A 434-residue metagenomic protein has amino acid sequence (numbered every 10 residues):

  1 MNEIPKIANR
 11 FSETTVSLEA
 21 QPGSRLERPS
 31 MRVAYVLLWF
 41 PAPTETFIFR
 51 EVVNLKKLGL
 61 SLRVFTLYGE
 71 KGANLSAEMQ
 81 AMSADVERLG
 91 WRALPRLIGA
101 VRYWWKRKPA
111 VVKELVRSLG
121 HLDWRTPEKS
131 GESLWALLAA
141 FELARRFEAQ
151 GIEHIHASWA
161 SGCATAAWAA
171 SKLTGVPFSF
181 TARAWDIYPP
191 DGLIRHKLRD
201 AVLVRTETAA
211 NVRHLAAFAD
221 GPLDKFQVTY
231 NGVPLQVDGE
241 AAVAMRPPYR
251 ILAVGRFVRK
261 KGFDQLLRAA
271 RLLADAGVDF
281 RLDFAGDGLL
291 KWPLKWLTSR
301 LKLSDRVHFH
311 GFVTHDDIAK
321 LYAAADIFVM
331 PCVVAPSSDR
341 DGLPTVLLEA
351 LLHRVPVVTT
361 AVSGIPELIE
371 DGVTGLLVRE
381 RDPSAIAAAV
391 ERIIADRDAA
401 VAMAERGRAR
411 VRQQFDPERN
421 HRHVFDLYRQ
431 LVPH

Functional and structural regions predicted by a protein language model:
T46, Y249, A253-L272, V278 (+4 more regions): A conserved mid-protein helix/loop that constitutes part of the nucleotide-sugar donor-binding site
A210, G232: Carbohydrate-associated surface elements
K295-D316: Nucleotide-activated donor-binding/catalytic signature segment of Leloir-type glycosyltransferases, i.e., the conserved
F312-V313, K320-A325: Short alpha-helical donor nucleotide-sugar binding micro-motif in glycosyltransferases
A323-S338, V355: Acidic donor-binding loop of glycosyltransferase active sites
L347, L352, P356-T359, I369: Short hydrophobic beta-strand element within catalytic cores of glycosyltransferases and related nucleotide-activated
L368-G372, L376-P383, R392-D398: Conserved acidic donor-binding segment of nucleotide-sugar-dependent glycosyltransferases
A385, R392, A399-Q414, N420-D426: A short, well-ordered alpha-helix in the C-terminal region of glycosyltransferases
